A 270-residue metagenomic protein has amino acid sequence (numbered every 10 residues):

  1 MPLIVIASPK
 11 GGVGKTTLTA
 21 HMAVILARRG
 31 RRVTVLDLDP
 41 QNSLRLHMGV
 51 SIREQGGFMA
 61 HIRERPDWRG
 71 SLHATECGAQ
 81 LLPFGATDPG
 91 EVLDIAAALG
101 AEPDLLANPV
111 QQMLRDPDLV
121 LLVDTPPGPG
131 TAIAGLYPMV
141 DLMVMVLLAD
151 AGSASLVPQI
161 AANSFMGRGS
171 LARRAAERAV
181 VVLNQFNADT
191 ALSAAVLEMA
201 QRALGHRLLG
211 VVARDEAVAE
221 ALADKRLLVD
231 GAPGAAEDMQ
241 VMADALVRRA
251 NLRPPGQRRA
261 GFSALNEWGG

Functional and structural regions predicted by a protein language model:
P2-P40: Walker A/P-loop phosphate-binding motif and the immediately C-terminal alpha-helix
H21, I25, H47, G135: Active-site signature of alpha/beta-hydrolase-fold catalytic machinery across serine- and Asp/Cys-nucleophile hydrolases
R28-R29, T34, R115-D116, V120-G210: Conserved catalytic-core segment of NTP-binding enzymes
P40-Q41, T87, D150-G152, F186-T190 (+1 more regions): Conserved nucleotide-binding/hydrolysis micro-motifs of P-loop NTPases
Q41-L81: Phosphate-binding loop that captures ATP/GTP phosphates
V50-Q55, A162-S164, L197-M199, R226-D230: Short, hinge-like loop/turn segments at secondary-structure boundaries
P83-G130: Cytosolic-facing regulatory segments adjacent to core modules
S170-G270: C-terminal lobe/tail of nucleotide-utilizing enzymes
